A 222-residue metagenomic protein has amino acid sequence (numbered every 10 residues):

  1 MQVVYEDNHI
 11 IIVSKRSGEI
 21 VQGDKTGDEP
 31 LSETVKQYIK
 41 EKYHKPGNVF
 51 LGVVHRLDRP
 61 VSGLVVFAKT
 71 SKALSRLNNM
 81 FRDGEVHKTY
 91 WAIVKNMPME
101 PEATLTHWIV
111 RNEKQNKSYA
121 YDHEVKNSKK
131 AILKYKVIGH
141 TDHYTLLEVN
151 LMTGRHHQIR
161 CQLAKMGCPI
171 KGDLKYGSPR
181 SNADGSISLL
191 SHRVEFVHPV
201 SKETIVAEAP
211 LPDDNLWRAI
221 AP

Functional and structural regions predicted by a protein language model:
M1-P222: RNA pseudouridine synthases
